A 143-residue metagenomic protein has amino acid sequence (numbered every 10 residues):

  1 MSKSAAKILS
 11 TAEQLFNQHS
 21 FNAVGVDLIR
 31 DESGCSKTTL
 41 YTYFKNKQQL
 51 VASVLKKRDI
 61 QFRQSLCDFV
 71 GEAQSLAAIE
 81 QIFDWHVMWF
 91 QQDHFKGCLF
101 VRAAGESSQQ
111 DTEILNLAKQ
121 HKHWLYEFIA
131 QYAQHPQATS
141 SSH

Functional and structural regions predicted by a protein language model:
M1-K3: N-terminal intrinsically disordered/low-complexity leader segments
K7, T11, L15-Q49, S53: Helix-turn-helix
V51-R58, S65: Alpha-helical DNA-contacting segments of helix-turn-helix folds
S53, C67-Q92: Hydrophobic alpha-helical connector segments
A77, Q110-H135: Amphipathic alpha-helical packing segments from all-alpha helical-bundle domains
Q92-E113: Amphipathic alpha-helical segments used for helix-helix packing
A138-H143: Hydrophobic alpha-helical segments that form the core of small-molecule binding pockets and/or dimer interfaces
